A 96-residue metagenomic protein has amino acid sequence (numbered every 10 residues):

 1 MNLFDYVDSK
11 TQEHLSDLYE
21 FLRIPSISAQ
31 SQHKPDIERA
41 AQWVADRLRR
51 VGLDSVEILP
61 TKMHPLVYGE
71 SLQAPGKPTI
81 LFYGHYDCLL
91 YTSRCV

Functional and structural regions predicted by a protein language model:
M1-L90: N-terminal helical capping/dimerization or prosegment-like subdomains of hydrolases acting on amide or phosphate bonds
Y91-V96: Conserved small/polar residues in nucleotide/adenosyl-binding loops
